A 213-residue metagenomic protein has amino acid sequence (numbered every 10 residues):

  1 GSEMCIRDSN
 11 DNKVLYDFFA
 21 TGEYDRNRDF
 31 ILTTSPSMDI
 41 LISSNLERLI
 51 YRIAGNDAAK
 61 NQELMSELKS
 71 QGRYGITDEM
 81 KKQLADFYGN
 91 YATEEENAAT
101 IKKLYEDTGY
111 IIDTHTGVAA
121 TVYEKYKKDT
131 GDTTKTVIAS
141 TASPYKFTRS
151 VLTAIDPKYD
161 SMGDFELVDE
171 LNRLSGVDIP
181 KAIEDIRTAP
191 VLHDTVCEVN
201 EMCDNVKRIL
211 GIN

Functional and structural regions predicted by a protein language model:
G1-I6: Short, small-residue-biased leader/transition segments that mark boundaries at the very start of proteins
R7-N10, A139: Generic beta-sheet signal
D11-Y16, P144-F147: Short gly/pro/ser/thr-enriched loop/turn and capping motifs at secondary-structure boundaries
Y16-R48, K158-D164, R173-T188, L192: A structural-propensity feature for long, helix-poor, extended segments
D29-N61, T188-N213: C-terminal domain-closing interface element
D39-L49, G109-A119, A139-K146: Conserved phosphate/anionic-ligand binding catalytic regions in large, soluble enzymes, centered on
R52-T130, R187-V199: Active-site-adjacent helical/loop segments in soluble small-molecule enzymes
G117-N213: C-terminal non-catalytic interaction/assembly regions of soluble proteins
